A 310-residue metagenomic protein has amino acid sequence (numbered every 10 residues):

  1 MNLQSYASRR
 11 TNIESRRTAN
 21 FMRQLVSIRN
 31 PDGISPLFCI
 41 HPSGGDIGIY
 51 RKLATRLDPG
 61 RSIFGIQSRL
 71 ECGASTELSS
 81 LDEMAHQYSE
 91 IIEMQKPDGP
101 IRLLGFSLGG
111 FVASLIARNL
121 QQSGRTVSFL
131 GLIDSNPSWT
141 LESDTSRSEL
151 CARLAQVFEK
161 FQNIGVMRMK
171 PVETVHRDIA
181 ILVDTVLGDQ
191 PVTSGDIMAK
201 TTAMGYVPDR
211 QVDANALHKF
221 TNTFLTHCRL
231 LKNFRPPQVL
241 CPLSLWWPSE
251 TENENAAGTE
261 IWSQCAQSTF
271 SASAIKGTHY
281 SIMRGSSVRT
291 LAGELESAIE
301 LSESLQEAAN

Functional and structural regions predicted by a protein language model:
M1-N2: Phosphopantetheinylated carrier protein domains
S5-N310: A hydrolase-biased, glycine/serine/histidine/acidic-enriched motif that marks catalytic-domain neighborhoods in diverse
